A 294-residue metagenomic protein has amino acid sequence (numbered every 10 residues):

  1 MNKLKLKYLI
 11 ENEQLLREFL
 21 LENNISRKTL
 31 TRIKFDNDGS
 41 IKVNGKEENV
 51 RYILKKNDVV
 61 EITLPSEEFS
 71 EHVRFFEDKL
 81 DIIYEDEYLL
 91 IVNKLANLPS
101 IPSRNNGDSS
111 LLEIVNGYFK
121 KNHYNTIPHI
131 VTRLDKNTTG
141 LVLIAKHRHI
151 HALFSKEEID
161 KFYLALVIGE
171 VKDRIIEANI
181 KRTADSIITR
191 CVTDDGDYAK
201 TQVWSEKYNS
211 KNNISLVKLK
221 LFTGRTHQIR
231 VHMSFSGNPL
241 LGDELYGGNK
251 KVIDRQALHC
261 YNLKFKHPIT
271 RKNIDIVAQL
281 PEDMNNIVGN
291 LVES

Functional and structural regions predicted by a protein language model:
M1-S294: RNA pseudouridine synthases
